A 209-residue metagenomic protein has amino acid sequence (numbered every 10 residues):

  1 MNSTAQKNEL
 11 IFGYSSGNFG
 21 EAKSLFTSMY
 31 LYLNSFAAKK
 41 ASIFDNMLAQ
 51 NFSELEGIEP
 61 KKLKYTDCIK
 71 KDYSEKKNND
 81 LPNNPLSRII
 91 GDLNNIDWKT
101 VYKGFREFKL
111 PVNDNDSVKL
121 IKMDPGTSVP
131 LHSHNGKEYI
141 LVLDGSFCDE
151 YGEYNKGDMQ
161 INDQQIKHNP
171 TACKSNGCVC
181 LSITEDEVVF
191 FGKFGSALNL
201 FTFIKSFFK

Functional and structural regions predicted by a protein language model:
N8-E21, L25-P85, G91: Short alpha-helical interface segments
N95-P125, P130: A short glycine-rich, His/Asp/Glu-containing loop-to-beta-strand
E107-K109, V118-K122, Y139, M159-I161 (+1 more regions): Conserved hydrophobic/aromatic beta-strand scaffold that supports enzyme active sites
P111, I121, P130-H134, E150-G152 (+1 more regions): Short histidine-centered beta-strand/loop micro-motifs that create catalytic or ligand/metal-coordination sites
D124-T127, H134-D149: Glycine- and acidic-residue-biased ligand/ion/polar-headgroup-sensing regions
D149-P170: Short acidic-glycine-tyrosine-enriched beta hairpin
I166-F190: Ligand-binding loop in jelly-roll beta-barrel domains
L181-K209: Double-stranded beta-helix
